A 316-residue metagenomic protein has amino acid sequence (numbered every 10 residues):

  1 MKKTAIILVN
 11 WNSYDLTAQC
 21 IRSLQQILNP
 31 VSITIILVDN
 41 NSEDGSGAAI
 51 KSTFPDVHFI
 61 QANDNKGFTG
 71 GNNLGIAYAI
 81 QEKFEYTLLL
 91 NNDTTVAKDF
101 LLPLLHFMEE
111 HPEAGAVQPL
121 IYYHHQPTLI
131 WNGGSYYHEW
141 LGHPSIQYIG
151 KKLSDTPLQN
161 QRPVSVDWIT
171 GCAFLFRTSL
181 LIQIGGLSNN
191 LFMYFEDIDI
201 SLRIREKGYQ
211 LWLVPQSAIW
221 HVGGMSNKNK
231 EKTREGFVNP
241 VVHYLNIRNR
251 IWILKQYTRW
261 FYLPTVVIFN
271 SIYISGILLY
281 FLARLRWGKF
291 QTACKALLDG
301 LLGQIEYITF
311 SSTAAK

Functional and structural regions predicted by a protein language model:
R22-S32: Short, acidic, metal-binding catalytic loop of nucleotide-sugar glycosyltransferases
S23, D39-A48, D64: A conserved acidic beta->alpha catalytic loop
A62-E82: Glycine-rich, basic loop-to-helix element that forms the pyrophosphate-binding segment of sugar-nucleotide handling
F84-T95: Short beta-strand-to-loop acidic/aromatic patch adjacent to the donor-nucleotide binding site
T95-E139: Conserved donor NDP-sugar-binding/catalytic core segment of glycosyltransferases
L153-S179, E235: A recurrent flexible, glycine/aromatic-enriched loop bordering the glycosyltransferase active site that acts as
D167-G186, N190-W220: A short, conserved alpha-helix in the catalytic core of glycosyltransferases
R259-K316: Non-catalytic, C-terminal membrane-associated alpha-helical segments of glycosyltransferases
